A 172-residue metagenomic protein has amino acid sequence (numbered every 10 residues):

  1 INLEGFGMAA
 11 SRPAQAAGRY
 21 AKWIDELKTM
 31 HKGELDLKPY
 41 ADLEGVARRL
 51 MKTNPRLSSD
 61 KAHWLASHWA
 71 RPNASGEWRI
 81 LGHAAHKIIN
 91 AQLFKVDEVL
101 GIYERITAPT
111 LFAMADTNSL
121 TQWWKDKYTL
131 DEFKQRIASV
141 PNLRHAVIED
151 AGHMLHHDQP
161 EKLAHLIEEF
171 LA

Functional and structural regions predicted by a protein language model:
I1-P39: Flexible "cap/lid" loop of the alpha/beta hydrolase fold
E34-L93: Conserved alpha/beta-hydrolase catalytic His-Asp/Glu region
L50, L163, I167, L171: Hydrophobic "lid"/C-terminal helical patch of Rossmann-like NAD(P)-dependent dehydrogenase/epimerase domains
K61, V99-I106: Serine-hydrolase catalytic core
H83-D97, Q122-F133: Short, surface-exposed loop/helix-turn segments at secondary-structure junctions that function as lids/hinges flanking
R105-A151: Conserved loop-alpha-helix segment in the C-terminal half of the alpha/beta-hydrolase fold that carries the catalytic
H145-P160, A164: Catalytic histidine-centered segment of alpha/beta-hydrolase-like enzymes
